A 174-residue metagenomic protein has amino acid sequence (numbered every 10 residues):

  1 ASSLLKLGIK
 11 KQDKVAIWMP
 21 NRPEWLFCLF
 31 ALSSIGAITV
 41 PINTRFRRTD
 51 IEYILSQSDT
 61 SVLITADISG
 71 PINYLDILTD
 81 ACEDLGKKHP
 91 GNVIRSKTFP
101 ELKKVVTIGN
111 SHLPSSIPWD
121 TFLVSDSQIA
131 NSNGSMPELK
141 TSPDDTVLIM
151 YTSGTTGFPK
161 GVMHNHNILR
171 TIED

Functional and structural regions predicted by a protein language model:
S2, K6-L7, A37-V124: Structural core segment of the AMP-binding/adenylate-forming
L5, I9-D13, S142: Short helix-loop-beta connector
K11, N21-R22, F158: Donor nucleotide-sugar binding loop of glycosyltransferases
V15-I17: Gly/Thr-rich phosphate-binding loop signature of adenosyl cofactor/nucleotide-binding cores
M19-F30, R45-T49: Conserved coil-to-alpha-helix start sites within the AMP-binding
A37-V40, Q57-A66, V147-M150, F158-D174: AMP-binding/adenylate-forming
T98-L102, T107, I117-Y151, F158 (+1 more regions): Conserved pre-ATP/AMP-binding loop-to-beta segment of ANL
